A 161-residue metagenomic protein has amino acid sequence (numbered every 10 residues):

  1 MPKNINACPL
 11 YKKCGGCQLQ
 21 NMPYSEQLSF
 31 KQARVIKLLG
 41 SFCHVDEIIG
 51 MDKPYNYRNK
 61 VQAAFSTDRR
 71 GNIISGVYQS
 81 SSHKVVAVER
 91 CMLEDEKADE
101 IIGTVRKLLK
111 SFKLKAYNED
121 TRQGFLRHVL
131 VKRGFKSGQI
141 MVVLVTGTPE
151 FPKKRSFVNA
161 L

Functional and structural regions predicted by a protein language model:
M1-L161: Accessory RNA-recognition modules of RNA-modification enzymes
